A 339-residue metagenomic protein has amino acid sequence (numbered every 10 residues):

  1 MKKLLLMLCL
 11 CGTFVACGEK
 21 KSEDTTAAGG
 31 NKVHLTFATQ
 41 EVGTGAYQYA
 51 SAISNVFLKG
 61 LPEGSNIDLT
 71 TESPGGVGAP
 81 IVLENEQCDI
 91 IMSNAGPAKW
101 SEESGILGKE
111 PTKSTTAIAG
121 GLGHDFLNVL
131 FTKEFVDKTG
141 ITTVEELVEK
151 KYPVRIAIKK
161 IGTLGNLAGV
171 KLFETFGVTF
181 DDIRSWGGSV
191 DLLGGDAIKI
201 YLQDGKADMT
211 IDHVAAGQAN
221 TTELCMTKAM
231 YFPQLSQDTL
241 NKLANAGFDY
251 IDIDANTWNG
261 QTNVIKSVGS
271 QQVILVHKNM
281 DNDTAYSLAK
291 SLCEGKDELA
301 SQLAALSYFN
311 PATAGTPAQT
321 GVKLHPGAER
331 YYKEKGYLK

Functional and structural regions predicted by a protein language model:
M1-L4: Positively charged n-region of N-terminal signal peptides that target proteins for export
T13-A16: C-terminal motif of bacterial Sec signal peptides marking the signal peptidase cleavage site
G18-K20: Bacterial signal peptide processing site
K32-G60, T70-S73, D125-D204, A318 (+1 more regions): Bilobed "Venus flytrap"/periplasmic-binding protein-like clamshell domains and structurally analogous long
Y49, D204, M209, V214-G217 (+3 more regions): An extracytoplasmic/periplasmic, membrane-proximal ligand-sensing/linker region
G75-L127: N-terminal segment of the mature folded domain
A95-P97, E103-I106, K113, A117-A119 (+3 more regions): Pocket-lining segment of extracytoplasmic ligand-binding domains
T142, E146-A168, D249-P317: Ligand-binding clefts/hinges and TM-proximal coupling segments of bilobed small-molecule sensing domains
